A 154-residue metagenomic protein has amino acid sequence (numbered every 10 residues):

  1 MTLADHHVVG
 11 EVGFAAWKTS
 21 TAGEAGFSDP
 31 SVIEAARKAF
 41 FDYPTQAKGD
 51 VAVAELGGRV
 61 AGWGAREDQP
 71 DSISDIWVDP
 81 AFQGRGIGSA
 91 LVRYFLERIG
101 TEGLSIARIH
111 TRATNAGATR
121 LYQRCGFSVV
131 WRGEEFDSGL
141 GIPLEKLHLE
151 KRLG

Functional and structural regions predicted by a protein language model:
L3-H6, G10-A81, S89-Y94, R98 (+2 more regions): Acetyl-CoA-dependent GNAT
D79-R85, A113-T114: Active-site acidic-Proline motif in GNAT/NAT acetyltransferases
I99-T111: Conserved GNAT acetyl-CoA-binding A-motif
I109-T119, E135-G141: Conserved beta-strand-loop-alpha-helix junction that forms the acyl-donor binding cleft
Y122, F127: Conserved active-site tyrosine of GNAT-family acetyltransferases
V129-W131: A secondary-structure capping/hinge motif
L144-G154: Terminal substrate-recognition subdomain of acyl/acetyltransferases
